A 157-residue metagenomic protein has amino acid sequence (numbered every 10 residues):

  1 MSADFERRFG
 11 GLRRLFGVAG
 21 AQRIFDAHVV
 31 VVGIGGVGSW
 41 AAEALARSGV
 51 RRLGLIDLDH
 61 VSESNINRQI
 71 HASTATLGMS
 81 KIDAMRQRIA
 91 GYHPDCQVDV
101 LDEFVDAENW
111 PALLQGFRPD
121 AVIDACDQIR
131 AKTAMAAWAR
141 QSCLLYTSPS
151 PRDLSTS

Functional and structural regions predicted by a protein language model:
M1-V29: N-terminal charged helix/coil linker that caps or initiates catalytic domains
H28-A46: Glycine-rich adenosine-cofactor-binding loop
S48-R52: Conserved S-adenosyl-L-methionine
D57-Y92: Glycine-rich phosphate-binding loop and adjoining beta1-alpha1-beta2 segment of Rossmann-like nucleotide-binding folds
E103-N109: Conserved SAM/SAH-binding loop
N109-F117: Short amphipathic alpha-helix with an adjacent loop that forms part of the alpha/beta core around
D120-P149: E1/E1-like adenylate-forming module used to activate ubiquitin-like modifiers and sulfur-carrier proteins
Y146, D153-S157: Single conserved hydrophobic/aromatic residue that forms the stacking wall/gate of nucleotide- or nucleobase-binding
